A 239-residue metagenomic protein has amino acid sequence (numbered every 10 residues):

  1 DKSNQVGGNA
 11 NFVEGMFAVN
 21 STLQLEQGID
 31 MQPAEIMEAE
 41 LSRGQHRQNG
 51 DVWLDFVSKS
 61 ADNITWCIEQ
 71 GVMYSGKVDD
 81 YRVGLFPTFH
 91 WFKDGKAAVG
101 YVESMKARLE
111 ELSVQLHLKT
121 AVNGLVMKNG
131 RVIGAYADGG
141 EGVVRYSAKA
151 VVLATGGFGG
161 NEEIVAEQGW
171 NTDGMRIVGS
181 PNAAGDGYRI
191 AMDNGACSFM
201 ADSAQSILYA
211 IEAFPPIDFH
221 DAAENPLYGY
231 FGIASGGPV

Functional and structural regions predicted by a protein language model:
D1-S3, T22, T155-G156, S203: Active-site-proximal beta-strand/loop segments in catalytic clefts of secreted hydrolases
K2-Q115, K119, P238-V239: Conserved N-terminal/central alpha/beta ligand/cofactor-binding core
F12, G130, G185, F231-S235: Short, solvent-exposed loop/turn segments at the edges of secondary structure
F12-M16, F89-K93, R131-I133, A213-A222: Short low-complexity, flexible loop/linker segments enriched in glycine and/or proline with clustered acidic
V19, L23-L25, Q48, N171-R176 (+1 more regions): Short beta-alpha connecting loops at secondary-structure transitions that line or flank enzyme active sites
K93-K149, G185-Y188, M192-N194: Helical element adjacent to the flavin cofactor pocket in flavoenzyme catalytic cores
G139-G142, Y146-I217: Glycine-rich loop(s) and the adjacent beta-strand/alpha-helix scaffold that form part
I211-V239: FAD cofactor-binding and catalytic pocket of flavoenzymes
